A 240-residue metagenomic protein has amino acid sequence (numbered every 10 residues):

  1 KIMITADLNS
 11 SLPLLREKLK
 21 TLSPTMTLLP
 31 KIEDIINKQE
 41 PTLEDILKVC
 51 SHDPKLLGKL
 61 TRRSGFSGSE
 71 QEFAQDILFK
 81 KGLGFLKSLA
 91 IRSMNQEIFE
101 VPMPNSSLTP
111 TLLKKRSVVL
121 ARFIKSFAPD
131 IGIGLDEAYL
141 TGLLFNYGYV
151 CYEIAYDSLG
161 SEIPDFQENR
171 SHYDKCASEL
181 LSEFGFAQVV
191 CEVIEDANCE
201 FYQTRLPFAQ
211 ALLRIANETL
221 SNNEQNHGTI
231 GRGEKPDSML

Functional and structural regions predicted by a protein language model:
K1-I2, L240: Phosphate/pyrophosphate-recognition segments in soluble nucleotide-handling domains
I2-L143, Y147-S158, D165-F166, S171-R232: Conserved alpha-helical "signature site" that marks functionally important helical segments or helix/loop junctions
E234-L240: Regulatory/sensor and coupling segments of signal-transduction and defense proteins
